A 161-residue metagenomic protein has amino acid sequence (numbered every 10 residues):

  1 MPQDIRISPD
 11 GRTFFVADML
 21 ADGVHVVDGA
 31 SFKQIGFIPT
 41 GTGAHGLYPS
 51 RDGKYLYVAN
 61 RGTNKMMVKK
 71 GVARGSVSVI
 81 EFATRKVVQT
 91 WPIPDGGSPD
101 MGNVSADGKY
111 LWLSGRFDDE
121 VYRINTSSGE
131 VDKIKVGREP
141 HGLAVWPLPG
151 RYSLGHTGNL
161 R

Functional and structural regions predicted by a protein language model:
M1-R161: Predominantly soluble domains enriched in secretory-pathway, periplasmic, or organellar proteins
